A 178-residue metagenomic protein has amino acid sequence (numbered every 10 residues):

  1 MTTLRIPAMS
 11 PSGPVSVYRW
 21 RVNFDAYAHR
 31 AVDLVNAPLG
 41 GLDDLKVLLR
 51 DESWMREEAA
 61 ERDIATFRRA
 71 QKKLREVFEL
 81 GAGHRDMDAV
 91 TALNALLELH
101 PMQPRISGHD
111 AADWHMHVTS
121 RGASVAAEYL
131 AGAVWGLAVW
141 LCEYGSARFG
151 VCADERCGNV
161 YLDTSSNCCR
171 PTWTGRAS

Functional and structural regions predicted by a protein language model:
M1-V151, E155-L162: Short helix-coil boundary/hinge micro-motifs
V160, A177-S178: Residues that scaffold the ATP/ADP-binding catalytic core of kinase and kinase-like folds
S165-R176: Cysteine-rich micro-motifs
